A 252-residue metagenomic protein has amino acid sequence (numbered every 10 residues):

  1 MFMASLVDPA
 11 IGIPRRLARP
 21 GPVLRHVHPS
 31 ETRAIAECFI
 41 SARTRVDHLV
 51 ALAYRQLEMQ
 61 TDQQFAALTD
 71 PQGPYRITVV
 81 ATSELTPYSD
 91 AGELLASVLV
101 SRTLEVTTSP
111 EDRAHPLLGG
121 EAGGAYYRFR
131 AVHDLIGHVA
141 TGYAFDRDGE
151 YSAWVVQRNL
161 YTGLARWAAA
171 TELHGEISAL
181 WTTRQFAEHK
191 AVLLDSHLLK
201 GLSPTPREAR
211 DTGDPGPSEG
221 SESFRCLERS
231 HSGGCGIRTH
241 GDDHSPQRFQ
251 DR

Functional and structural regions predicted by a protein language model:
M1-L117: Glycine-rich short-loop/terminal segments
L6, R43, T69, E222-E228 (+1 more regions): Prokaryotic Sec-type signal peptides and long signal-anchor helices with extended Leu/Ile/Val-rich h-regions
G21, Q185-S218: Long, solvent-exposed, polar/charged low-complexity segments
T82-K200: Core of folded catalytic or high-affinity ligand/protein-binding domains in predominantly eukaryotic proteins
G220-L227, G236-R252: Short, positively charged low-complexity motifs
